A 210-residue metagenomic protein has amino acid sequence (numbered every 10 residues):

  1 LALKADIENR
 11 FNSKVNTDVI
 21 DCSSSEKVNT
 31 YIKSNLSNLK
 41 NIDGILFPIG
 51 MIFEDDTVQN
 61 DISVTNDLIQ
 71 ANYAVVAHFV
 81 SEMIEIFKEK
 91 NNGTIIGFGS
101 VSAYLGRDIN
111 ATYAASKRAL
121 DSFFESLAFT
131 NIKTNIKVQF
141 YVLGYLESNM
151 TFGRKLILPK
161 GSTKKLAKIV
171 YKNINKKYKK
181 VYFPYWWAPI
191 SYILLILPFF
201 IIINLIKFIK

Functional and structural regions predicted by a protein language model:
I7-E26: Rossmann-fold cofactor-recognition segment
G50-N66, I109: Conserved mid-core segment of classical short-chain dehydrogenase/reductases
V80, S116: Active-site helix of classical SDR
S100: Residue(s) in the substrate-gating loop at a strand-loop-helix junction that position the organic substrate next
L105, S126-K137: Active-site-adjacent segment of SDR/Rossmann-fold oxidoreductases
G106-A114, S126, R154: Active-site loop-to-helix junction immediately N-terminal to the catalytic Tyr of the SDR YXXXK motif in Rossmann-fold
F140-Y141, K155-S191: C-terminal helical subdomain
